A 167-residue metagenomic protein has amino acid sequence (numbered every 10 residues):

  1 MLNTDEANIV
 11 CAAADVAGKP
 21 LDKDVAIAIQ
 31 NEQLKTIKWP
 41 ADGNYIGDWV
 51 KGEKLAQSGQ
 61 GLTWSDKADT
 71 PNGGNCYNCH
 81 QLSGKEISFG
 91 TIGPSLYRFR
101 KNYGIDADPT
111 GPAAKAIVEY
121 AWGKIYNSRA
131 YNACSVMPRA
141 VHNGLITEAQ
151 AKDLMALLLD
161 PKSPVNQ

Functional and structural regions predicted by a protein language model:
M1-I27, P94-Y97, Y120: Extended, non-globular alpha-helical segments
V16-Q30, V118-S135, R139-Q167: C-terminal capping alpha-helices of c-type cytochrome domains
I27-D69: Electrostatic cytochrome c docking/interface patches
T36-D42, K101-G111, G144: Second-shell loop/turn segments in exported
D42, A68-T70, A140-I146: A glycine-rich, coil/turn loop motif that links secondary-structure elements
K51, N75, A149-D153: Charged catalytic carboxylate motif
A56-T63, H80-G84, R100, I125-R129 (+1 more regions): Sec/Tat-exported extracytoplasmic proteins
A68-W122, V136: Gly/Gly-Pro-rich "capping" loops immediately C-terminal to redox-active cysteine motifs in periplasmic/lumenal
